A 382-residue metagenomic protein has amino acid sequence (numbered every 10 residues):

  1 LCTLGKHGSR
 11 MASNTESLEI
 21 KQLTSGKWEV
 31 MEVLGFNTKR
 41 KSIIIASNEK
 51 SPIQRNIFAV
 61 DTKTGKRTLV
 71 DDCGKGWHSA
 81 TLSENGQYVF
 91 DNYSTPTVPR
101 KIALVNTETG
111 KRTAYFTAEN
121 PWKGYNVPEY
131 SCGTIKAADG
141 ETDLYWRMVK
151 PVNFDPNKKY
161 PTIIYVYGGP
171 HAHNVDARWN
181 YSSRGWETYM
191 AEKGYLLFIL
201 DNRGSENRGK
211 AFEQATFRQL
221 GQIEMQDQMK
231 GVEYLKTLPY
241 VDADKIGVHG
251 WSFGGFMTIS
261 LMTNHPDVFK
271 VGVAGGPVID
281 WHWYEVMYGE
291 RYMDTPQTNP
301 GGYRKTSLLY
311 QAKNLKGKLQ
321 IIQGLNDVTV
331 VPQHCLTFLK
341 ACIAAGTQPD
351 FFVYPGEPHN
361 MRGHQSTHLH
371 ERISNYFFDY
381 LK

Functional and structural regions predicted by a protein language model:
C2-N37, S47-K50, V60-H78, T107-S131 (+1 more regions): Multi-bladed beta-propeller domains
T3-G8, E49-Q54, T95-V98, S182: Short, solvent-exposed loop/turn segments at conserved positions within beta-propeller repeat blades
K39-R40, G86: Conserved loop/turn motif of beta-propeller repeat scaffolds
S42-I43, V89: Hydrophobic beta-strand positions that form the internal "hydrophobic ladder" of WD40/Gbeta-like beta-propeller blades
H78-K382: Serine-hydrolase catalytic core recognition
